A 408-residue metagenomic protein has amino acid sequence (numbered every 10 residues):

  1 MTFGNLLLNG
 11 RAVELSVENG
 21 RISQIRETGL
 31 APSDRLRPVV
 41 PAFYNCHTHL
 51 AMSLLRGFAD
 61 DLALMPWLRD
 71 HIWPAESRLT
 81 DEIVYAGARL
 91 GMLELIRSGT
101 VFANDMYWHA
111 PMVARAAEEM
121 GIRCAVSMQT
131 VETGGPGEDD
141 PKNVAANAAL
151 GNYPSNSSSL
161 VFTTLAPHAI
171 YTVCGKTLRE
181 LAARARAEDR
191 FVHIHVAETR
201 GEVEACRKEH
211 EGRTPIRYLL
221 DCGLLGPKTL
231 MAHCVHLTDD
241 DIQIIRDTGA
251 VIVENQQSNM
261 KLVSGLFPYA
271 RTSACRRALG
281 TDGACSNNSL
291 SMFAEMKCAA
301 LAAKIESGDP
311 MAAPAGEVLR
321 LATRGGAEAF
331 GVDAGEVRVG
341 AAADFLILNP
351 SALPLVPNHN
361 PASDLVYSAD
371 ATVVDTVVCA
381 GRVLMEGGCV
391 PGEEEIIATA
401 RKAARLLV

Functional and structural regions predicted by a protein language model:
M1, L7-A42: Histidine-rich, glycine-flanked metal-binding segment
M1-V13, E18, R320-V408: Active-site microenvironment of metallo-dependent hydrolases
G20, H47, G99, A117 (+12 more regions): Divalent metal-coordination and catalytic microenvironments
P41-S53, F191-R200: Histidine-centered catalytic micro-motifs
L54-A86, L93, M120-P141, T199-G226 (+3 more regions): Active-site gating loops and adjacent loop-to-helix segments of metal-dependent hydrolytic enzymes
V113-V235: Metal-coordinating catalytic core of metallo-dependent amide/deamination hydrolases
D221-K228, A270-A352, V366-D370: His/Asp/Glu-enriched, well-ordered alpha-helical/loop segment that forms or immediately abuts the divalent-metal
H236-C275, L279-T281: A conserved active-site cap/scaffold subdomain adjacent to cofactor or substrate pockets
